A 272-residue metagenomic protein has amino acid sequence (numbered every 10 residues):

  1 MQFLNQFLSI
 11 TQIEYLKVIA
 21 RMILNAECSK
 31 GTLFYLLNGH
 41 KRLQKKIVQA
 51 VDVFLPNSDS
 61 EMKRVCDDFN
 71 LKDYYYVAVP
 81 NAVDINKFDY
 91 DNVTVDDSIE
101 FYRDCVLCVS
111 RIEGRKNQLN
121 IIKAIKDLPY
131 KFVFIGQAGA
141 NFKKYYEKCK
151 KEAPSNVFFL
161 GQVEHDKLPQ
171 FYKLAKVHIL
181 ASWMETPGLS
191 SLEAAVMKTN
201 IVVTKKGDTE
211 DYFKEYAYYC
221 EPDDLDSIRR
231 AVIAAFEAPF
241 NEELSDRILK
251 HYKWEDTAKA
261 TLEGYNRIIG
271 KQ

Functional and structural regions predicted by a protein language model:
T11-F54: Membrane-proximal helix-turn-helix segments that form the acceptor-binding/catalytic region of lipid-linked
L55, S98-K116, I122-P129, V133-I135: Conserved donor-binding/catalytic core segment of Leloir-type glycosyltransferases
C66, A82-R103, G270-Q272: Acidic anion/phosphate-binding donor-loop and adjacent secondary structure in glycosyltransferase catalytic cores
D68, K131-L160, D166-K167: Short, structured helix-loop element that forms part of the nucleotide-activated donor/catalytic region
Q162-V163, Q170-A175: Short alpha-helical donor nucleotide-sugar binding micro-motif in glycosyltransferases
W183: Aromatic "clamp/platform" in nucleotide-sugar-dependent glycosyltransferases that forms part of the donor/acceptor
K198-V203: Short hydrophobic beta-strand element within catalytic cores of glycosyltransferases and related nucleotide-activated
A217-L225, I233-A238: Conserved acidic donor-binding segment of nucleotide-sugar-dependent glycosyltransferases
